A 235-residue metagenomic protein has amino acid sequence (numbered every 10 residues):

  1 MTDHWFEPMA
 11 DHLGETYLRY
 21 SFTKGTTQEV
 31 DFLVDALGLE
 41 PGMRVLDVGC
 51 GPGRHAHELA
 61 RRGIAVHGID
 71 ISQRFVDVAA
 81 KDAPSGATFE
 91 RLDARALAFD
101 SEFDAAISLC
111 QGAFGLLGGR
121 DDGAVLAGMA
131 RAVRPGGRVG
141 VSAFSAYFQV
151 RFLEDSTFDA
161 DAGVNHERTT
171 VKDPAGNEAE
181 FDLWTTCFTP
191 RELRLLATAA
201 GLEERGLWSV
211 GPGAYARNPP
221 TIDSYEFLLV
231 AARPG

Functional and structural regions predicted by a protein language model:
M1-E40: Conserved class I S-adenosyl-L-methionine
G42-G49: Conserved class I S-adenosyl-L-methionine
G53-A96: Class I SAM-dependent methyltransferase SAM/SAH-binding core
A98-A105: A short acidic, Gly/Pro-enriched loop at the edge of an enzyme's catalytic core that lines a small-molecule cofactor
I107-L109: A conserved beta-strand element that flanks and buttresses the S-adenosyl-L-methionine
G123-P135: A short glycine-rich, Lys/Arg-flanked "PGG" loop and its adjoining helix->strand segment in the class I
G136, G140-T198: SAM-dependent methyltransferase
E192, L196-G235: C-terminal lobe and adjacent flexible extensions of AdoMet/dcAdoMet transferase-like proteins
